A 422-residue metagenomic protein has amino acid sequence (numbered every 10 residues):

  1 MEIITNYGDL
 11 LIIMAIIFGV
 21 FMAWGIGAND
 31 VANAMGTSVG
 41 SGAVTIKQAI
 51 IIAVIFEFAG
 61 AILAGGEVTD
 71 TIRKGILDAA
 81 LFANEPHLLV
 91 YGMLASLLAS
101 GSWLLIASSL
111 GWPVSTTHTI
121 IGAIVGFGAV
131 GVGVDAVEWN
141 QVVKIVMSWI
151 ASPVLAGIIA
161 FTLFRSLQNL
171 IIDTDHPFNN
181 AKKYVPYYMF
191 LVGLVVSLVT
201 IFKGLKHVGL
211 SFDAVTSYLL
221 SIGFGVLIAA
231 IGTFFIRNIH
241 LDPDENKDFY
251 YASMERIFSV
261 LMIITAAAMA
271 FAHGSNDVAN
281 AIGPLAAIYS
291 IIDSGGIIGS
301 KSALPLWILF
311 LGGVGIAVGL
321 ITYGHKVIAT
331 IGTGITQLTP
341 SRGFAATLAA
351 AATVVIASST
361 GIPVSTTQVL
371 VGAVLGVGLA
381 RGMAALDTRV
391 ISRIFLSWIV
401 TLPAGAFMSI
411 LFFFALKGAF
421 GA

Functional and structural regions predicted by a protein language model:
M1-A422: Alpha-helical transmembrane segments and immediately membrane-proximal extracytoplasmic
